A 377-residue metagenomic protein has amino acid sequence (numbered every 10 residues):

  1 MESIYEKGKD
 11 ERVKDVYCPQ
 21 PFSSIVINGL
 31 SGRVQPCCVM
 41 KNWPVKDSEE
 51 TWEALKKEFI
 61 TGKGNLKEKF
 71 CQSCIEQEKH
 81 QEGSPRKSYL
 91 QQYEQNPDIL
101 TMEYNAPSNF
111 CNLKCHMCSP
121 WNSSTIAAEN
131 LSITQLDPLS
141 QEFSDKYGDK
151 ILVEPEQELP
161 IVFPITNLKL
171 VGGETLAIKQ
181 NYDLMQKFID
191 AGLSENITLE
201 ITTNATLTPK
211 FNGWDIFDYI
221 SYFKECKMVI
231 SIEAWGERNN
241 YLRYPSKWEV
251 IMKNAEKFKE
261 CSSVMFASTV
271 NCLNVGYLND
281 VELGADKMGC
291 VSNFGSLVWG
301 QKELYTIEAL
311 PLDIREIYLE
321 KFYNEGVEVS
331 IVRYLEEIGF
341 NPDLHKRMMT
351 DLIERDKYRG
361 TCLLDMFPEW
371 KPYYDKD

Functional and structural regions predicted by a protein language model:
M1-Y147, I161-V162, V327-D377: N-terminal pre-core extensions flanking Radical SAM catalytic domains
F22, C37-V39, P85, K114-S119 (+4 more regions): A short acidic (Asp/Glu
N28-S31, K210-N212, K287: Intrinsically disordered, low-complexity coil segments
W52-K57, G64-C71, L100, L152-E156 (+6 more regions): A structural signal for well-ordered alpha-helical scaffolds and beta->alpha junctions
I99-F110, S119-E154, F163-N181, A191-N212 (+4 more regions): Core AdoMet radical
Q157-L159, L184-A191, I216-Y219, N254-F258 (+1 more regions): A generic secondary-structure signal
S221-S231, K247-K376: Conserved C-terminal portion of the radical SAM core fold that forms the substrate/S-adenosylmethionine-binding
